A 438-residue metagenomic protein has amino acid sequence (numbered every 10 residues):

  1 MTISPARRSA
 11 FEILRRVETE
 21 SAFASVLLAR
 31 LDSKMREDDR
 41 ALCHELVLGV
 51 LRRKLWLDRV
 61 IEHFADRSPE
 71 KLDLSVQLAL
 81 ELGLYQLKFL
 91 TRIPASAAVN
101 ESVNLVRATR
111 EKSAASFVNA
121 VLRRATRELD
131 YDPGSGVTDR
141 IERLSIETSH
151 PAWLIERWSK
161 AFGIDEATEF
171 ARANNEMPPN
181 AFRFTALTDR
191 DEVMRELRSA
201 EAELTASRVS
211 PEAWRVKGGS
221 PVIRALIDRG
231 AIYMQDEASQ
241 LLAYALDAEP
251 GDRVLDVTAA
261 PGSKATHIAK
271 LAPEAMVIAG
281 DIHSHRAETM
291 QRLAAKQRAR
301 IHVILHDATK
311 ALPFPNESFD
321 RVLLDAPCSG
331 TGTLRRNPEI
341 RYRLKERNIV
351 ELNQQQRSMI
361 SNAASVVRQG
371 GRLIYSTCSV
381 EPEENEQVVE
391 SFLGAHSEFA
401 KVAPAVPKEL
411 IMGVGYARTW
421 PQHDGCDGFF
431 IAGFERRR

Functional and structural regions predicted by a protein language model:
M1-R438: S-adenosylmethionine
